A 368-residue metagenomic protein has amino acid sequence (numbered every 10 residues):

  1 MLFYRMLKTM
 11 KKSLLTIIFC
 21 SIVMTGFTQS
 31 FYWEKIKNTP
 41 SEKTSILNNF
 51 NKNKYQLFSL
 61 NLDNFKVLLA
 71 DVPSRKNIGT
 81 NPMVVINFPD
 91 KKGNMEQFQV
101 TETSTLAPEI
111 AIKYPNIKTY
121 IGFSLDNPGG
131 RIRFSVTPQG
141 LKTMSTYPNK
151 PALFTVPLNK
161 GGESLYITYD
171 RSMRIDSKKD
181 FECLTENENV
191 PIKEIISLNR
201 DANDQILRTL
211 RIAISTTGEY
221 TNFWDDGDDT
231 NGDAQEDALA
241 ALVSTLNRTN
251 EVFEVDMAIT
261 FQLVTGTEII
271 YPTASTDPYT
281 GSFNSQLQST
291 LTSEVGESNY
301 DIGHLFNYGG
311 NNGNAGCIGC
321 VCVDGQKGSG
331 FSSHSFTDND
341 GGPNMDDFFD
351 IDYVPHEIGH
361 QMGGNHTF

Functional and structural regions predicted by a protein language model:
M1-Y32: Bacterial Sec-dependent N-terminal signal peptides
T28-L47, G161-G325: Fold-level signature of zinc-dependent metallopeptidase catalytic domains
T28-N159: N-terminal prosegments of processed precursors
V84, Y120, L141, L210 (+2 more regions): Residue-level detector of short, conserved catalytic/binding motifs and their immediate flanks
L141-T146, I214, D301-F306, G330-S335: Short, hydrophobic/proline-enriched secondary-structure or compact coil segments at domain edges
T249, H304, D352-T367: Active-site recognition of the HExxH zinc-binding catalytic motif
A315-G341: Active-site rim recognition segments
S333-P355: Short pre-active-site segment immediately N-terminal to the catalytic Zn-binding motif
